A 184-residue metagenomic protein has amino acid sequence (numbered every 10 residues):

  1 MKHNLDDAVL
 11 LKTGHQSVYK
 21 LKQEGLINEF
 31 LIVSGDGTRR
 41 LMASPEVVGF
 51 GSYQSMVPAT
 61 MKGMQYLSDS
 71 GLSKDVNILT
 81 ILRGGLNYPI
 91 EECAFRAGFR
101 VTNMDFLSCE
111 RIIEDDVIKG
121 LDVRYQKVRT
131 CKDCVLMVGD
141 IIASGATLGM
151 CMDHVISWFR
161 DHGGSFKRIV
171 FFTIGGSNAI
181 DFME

Functional and structural regions predicted by a protein language model:
M1-E184: PRPP-associated nucleotide enzymes
